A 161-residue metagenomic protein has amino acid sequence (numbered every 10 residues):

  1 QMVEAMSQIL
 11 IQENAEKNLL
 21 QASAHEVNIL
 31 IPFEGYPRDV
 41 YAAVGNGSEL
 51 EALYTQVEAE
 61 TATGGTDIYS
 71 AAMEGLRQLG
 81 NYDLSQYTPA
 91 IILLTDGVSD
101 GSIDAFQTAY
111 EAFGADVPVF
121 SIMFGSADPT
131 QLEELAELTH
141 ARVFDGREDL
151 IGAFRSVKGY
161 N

Functional and structural regions predicted by a protein language model:
Q1-V44, A90-L94, A127: Von Willebrand factor
M2-V3, S23-A24, A43-N46, L50 (+6 more regions): Solvent-exposed, acidic/flexible segments
M6-I9, G75-L79, H140, V157: Generic helix-packing signal
I11, A15-A22, R77-Q86, Y110-E111: Surface-exposed acidic, glycine-flexible loop patches that form ligand/cofactor-binding and adhesion interfaces
A24-E26, Y87-A90, A115-F120: Envelope-exposed proteins and targeting segments
A59-A62, T66, M73, T95-G146 (+1 more regions): VWA/integrin I-like adhesion module and closely mimicked acidic/polar interface patches used
G159-N161: Short, solvent-exposed mixed-charge patches
